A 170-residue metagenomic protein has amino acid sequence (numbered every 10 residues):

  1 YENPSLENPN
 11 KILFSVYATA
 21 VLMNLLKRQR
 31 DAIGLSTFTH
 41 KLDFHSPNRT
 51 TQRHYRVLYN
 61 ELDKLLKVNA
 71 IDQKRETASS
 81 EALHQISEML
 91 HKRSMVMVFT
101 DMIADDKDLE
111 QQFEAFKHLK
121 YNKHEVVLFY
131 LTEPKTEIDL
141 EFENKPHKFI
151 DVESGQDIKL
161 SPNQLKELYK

Functional and structural regions predicted by a protein language model:
Y1-R49, M95-T100, D105-K107, E114-H118 (+1 more regions): An amphipathic, basic-hydrophobic helix/alpha-beta surface used to engage anionic, phosphate-rich ligands or surfaces
N8, D72-R75, Y169: Alpha-helix initiation/capping motif
L25-Q29, P47-Q52, S80-H84, N144-D151: Short, functional N-terminal and low-complexity linear motifs
H45-T50, K159-N163: Short amphipathic beta-strand/extended segments with alternating polar/hydrophobic composition
H54-S94, D106-K107, E137: Von Willebrand factor
E88-K92, A104-K170: Von Willebrand factor type A / integrin I
